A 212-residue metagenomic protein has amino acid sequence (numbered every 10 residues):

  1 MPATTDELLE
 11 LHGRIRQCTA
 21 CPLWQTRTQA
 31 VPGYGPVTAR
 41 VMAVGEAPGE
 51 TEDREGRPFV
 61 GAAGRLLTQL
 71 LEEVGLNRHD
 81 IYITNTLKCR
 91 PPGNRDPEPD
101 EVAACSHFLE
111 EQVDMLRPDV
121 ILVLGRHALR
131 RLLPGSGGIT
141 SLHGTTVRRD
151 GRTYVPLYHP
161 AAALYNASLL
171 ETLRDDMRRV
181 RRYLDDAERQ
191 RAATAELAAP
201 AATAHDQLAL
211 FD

Functional and structural regions predicted by a protein language model:
M1-D212: A polyanion-binding, active-site-adjacent surface
